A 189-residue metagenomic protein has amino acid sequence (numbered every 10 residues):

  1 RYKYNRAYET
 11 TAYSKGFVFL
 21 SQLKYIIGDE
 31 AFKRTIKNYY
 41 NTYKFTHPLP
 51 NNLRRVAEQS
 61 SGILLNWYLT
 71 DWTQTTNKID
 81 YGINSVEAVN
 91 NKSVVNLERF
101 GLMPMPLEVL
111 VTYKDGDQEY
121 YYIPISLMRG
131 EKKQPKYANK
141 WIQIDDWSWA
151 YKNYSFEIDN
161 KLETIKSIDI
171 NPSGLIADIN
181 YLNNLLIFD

Functional and structural regions predicted by a protein language model:
Y2, E9-V95: Amphipathic alpha-helical substructures
Y2, S21, D117, I170-S173: A generic, residue-level signal for flexible/boundary positions that often mark functional hotspots
Y4, W67, W72, W141 (+1 more regions): A residue-identity detector for tryptophan
Q59-S61, R99-G101, D178: Extracellular acidic, Ser/Thr/Pro-rich low-complexity tracts
Q74, K161-E163, I179: Exposed regions on extracellular, virion, or secretory-pathway luminal proteins
I79, V86-W149, Y154, N160-N171: Beta-strand-rich binding/interaction modules
P172-L182: Short acidic/polar inter-strand loop motif in beta-rich domains
Y181-D189: Terminal edge beta-strands and adjacent linker/stalk segments of extracellular immunoglobulin-superfamily beta-sandwich
